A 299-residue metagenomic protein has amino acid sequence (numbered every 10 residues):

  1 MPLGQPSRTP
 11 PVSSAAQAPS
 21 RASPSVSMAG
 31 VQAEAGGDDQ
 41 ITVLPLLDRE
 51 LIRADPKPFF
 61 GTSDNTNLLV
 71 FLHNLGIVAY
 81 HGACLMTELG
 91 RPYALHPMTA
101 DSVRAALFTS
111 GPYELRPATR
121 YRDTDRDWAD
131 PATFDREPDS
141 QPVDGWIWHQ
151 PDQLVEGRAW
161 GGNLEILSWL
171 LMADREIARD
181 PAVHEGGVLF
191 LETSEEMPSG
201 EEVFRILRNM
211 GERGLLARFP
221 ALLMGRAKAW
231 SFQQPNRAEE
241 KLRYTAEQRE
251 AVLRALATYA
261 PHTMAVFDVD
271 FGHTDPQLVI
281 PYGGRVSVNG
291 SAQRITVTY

Functional and structural regions predicted by a protein language model:
M1-M28: ATP/NTP phosphate-donor binding region
G30-I41, T62: N-terminal glycine-rich "phosphate-gripper" loop used for MgATP/nucleotide binding and carboxylate activation
Q32, F60, V188-F190, L223: Structural motif
A33, F59-T62, A79-G82, A159 (+3 more regions): General beta-strand structural signal in soluble alpha/beta enzymes
L47-M86: Short, acidic/small-residue loops that bind anionic groups at enzyme active sites
Y80-E165: Conserved anion/nucleotide-ligand pocket segment
A159-E202: Oxyanion-binding "anion nests"
P198-Y299: C-terminal active-site/capping subdomain that shapes the small-molecule cofactor and substrate pocket of enzyme
